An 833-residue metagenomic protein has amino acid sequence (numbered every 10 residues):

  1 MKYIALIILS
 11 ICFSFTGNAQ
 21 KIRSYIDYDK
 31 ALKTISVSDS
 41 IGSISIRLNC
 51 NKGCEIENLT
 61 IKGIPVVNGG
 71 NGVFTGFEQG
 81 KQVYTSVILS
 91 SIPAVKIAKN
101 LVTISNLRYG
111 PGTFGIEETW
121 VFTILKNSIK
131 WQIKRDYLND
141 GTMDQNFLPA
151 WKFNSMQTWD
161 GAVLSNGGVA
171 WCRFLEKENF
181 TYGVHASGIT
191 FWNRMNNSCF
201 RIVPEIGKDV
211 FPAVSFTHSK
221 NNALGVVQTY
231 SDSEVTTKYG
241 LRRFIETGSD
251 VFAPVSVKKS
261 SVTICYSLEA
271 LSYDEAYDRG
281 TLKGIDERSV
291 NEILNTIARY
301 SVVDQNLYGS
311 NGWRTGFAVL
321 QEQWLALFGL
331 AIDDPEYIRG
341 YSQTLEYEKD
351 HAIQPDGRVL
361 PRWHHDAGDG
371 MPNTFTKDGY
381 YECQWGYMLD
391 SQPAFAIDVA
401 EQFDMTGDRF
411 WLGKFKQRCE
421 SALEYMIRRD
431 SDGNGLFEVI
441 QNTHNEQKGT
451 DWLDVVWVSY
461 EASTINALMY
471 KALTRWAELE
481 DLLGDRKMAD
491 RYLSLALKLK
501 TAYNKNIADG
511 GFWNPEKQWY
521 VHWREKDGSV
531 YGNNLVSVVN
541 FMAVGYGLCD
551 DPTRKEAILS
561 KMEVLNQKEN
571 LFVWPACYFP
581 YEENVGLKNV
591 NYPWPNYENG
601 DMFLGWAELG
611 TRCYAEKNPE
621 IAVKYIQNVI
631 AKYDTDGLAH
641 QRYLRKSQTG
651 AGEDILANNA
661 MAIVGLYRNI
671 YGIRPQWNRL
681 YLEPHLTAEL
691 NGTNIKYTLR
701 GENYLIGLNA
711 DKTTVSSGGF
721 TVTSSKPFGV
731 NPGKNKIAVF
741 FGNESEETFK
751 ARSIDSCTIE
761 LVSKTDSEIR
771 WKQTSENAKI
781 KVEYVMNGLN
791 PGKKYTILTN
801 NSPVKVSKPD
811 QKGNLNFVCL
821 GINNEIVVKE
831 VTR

Functional and structural regions predicted by a protein language model:
M1-K21: Bacterial Sec-dependent N-terminal signal peptides
K21, Y25-A31, S38, L125 (+1 more regions): Beta-strand-rich recognition/accessory modules
Y25, D29-G112, T119, V169-R173 (+1 more regions): Acidic-aromatic substrate-binding/catalytic surfaces of carbohydrate-active enzymes
I97, L609-T832: Non-catalytic C-terminal accessory modules of carbohydrate-active enzymes
P111-E118, L125-H185, T721-P732: Acidic (Asp/Glu-rich), glycine- and aromatic
R279-G413, N534-L548, N589-Q627: Substrate-binding groove/exosite segments of carbohydrate-active enzymes
G284-I297, G340-A367, F403-S463, K487 (+2 more regions): Active-site acid/base region of carbohydrate-active enzymes
V319-L325, G329, E336-D350, Q417-E420 (+7 more regions): Active-site core of glycosidic bond-cleaving carbohydrate-active enzymes
